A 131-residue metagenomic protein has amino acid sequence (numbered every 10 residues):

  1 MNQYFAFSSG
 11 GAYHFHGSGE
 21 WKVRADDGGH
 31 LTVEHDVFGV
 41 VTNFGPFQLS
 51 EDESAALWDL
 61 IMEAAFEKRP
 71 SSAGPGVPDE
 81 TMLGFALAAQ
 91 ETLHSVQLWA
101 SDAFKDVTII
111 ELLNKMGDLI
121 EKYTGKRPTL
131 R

Functional and structural regions predicted by a protein language model:
M1-H14, L60, A64-R131: Short, well-ordered, aromatic-rich surface patches in folded extracellular/luminal domains
G10-G11, E20, D52: Serine/proline-rich low-complexity intrinsically disordered segments, especially terminal tails, linkers
G19-W21, T42-F47, T92-Q97: Short beta-strand segments
E20-F38, D79-G84: A short, structured beta-strand/loop element
A25-D27, Q48-A56, L87-L93: A short, structured loop/turn motif at beta-sheet edges
T32-K68: A short-motif feature that recognizes glycine-rich, charge-decorated loops that bind or process nucleotide phosphates
